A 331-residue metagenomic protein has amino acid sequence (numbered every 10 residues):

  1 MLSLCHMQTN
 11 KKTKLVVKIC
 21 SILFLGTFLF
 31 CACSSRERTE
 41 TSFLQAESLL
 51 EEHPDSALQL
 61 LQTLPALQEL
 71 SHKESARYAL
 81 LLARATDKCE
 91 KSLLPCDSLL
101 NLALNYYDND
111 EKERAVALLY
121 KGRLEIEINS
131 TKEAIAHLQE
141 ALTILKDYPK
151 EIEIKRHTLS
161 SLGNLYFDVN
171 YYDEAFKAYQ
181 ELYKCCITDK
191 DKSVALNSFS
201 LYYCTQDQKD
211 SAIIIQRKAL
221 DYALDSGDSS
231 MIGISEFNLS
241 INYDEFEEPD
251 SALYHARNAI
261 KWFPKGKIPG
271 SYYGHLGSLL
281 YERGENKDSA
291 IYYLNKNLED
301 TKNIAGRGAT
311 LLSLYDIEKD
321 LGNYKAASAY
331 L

Functional and structural regions predicted by a protein language model:
L2-Q8, K14, A32-L331: A "functional boundary" signal
C20-F28: Bacterial N-terminal signal peptides
